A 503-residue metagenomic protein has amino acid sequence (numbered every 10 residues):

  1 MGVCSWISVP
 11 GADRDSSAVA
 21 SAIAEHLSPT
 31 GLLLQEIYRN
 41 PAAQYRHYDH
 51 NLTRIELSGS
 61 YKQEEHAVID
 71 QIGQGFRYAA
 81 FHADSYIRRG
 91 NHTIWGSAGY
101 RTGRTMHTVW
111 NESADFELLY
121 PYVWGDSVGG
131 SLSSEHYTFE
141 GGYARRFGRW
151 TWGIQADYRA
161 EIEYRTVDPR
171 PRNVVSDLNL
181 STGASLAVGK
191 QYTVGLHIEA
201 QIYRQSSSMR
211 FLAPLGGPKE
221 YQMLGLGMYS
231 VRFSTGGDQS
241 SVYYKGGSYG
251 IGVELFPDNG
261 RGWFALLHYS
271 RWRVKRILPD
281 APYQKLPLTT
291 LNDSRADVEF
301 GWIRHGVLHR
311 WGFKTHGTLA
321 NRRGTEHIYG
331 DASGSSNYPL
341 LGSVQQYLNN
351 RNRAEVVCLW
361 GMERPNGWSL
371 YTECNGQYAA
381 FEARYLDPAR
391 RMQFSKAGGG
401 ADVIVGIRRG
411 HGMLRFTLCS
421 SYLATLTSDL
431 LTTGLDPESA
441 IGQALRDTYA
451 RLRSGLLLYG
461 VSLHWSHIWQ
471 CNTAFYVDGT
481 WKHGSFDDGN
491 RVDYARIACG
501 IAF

Functional and structural regions predicted by a protein language model:
W6-M106: N-terminal, post-signal peptide beta-strand-biased segments of exported outer-membrane/organellar beta-barrel and other
D15-V19, K190, R491-F503: Outer-membrane beta-barrel "beta-signal"
D49-I55, G90-G96, G148-I154, K190-L196 (+6 more regions): Outer-envelope beta-barrel architecture signal
L57-E65, Y100-R104, R145-R149, Y158-I162 (+10 more regions): Transmembrane beta-strands of outer-membrane beta-barrel pores
E65, G75-F81, S133-F139, R172-L180 (+7 more regions): Residues that define the transmembrane beta-barrel architecture of outer-membrane proteins
E65-I72, H107-S113, Y164-P171, S207-A213 (+7 more regions): Outer-membrane beta-barrel translocator domains and adjoining extracellular loop/strand segments of Gram-negative
F81-I87, F139-R145, L180-L186, I251-P257 (+6 more regions): Residues on the lipid-exposed face of transmembrane beta-strands in outer-membrane beta-barrel proteins
S230-C374: Long, internal scaffold/assembly segments composed of regular secondary structure
